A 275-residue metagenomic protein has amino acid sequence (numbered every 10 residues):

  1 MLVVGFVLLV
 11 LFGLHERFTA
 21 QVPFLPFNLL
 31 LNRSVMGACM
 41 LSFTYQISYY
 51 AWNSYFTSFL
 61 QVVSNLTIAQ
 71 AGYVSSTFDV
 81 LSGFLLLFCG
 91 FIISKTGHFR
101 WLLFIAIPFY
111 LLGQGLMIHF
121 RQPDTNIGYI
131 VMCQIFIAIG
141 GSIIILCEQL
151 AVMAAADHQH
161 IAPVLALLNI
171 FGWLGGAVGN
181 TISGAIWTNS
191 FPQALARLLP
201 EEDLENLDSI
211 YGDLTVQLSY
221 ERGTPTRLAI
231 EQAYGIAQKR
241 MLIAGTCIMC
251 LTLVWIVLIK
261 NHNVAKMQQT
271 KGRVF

Functional and structural regions predicted by a protein language model:
L2-V7, L14, F18-P163: Transmembrane core module of solute transporters
V10-G13, L87, G115-I118, A177-N180 (+4 more regions): Membrane-embedded alpha-helical segments of multi-pass transporters/permeases
L14-V22, P123, N189, Q193 (+1 more regions): Helix-loop junctions on the cytosolic side of multi-pass membrane transporters, especially the intracellular loop
L30, F43, A71, V164 (+2 more regions): Hydrophobic alpha-helical elements at and bordering transmembrane segments of multi-pass membrane proteins
Y50, S54, Y110, G176-G184 (+2 more regions): Hydrophobic alpha-helical transmembrane segments in multi-pass membrane proteins
Y129-D208: Small-residue-rich alpha-helical segments with characteristic i,i+4
L198-T224: Alpha-helical "lid/cap" subdomains adjacent to substrate-binding clefts that gate access and reposition the ligand
V216-F275: Transmembrane-helix exit segments and adjacent C-terminal regions of multi-pass membrane proteins
